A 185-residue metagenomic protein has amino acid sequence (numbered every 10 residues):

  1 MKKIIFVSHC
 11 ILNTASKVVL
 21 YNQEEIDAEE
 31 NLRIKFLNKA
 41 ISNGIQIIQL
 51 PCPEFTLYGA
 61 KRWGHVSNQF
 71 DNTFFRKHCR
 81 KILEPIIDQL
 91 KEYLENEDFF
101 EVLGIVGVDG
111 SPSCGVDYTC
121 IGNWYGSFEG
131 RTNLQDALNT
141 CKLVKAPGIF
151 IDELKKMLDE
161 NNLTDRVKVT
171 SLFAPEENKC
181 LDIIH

Functional and structural regions predicted by a protein language model:
M1-K2, N31-Q46, I86-L103: Short amphipathic alpha-helices and their capping/turn segments at secondary-structure boundaries
K2, N13-A28, L138-C141: Residues lining hydrophobic/aromatic ligand-binding pockets adjacent to catalytic sites
I4, S8: N-terminal nucleotide-binding beta1-loop-alpha1 segment
C10, L103-P112: Short, well-ordered beta-to-alpha junction loops that form the rim of enzyme active sites and present histidine/acidic
A15, L57-G59, S111-D117, I121 (+1 more regions): Short catalytic/ligand-binding loop motif for oxyanion handling, primarily in non-cytosolic enzymes, centered on
L20-Q23, T119-N123: Short, glycine/charged-enriched secondary-structure capping and boundary segments
Q23-D71: Short, surface-exposed acidic-centric catalytic microdomains
N43, A60-N68, N72-D98, G126-H185: Divalent-metal-activated hydrolytic enzyme cores
